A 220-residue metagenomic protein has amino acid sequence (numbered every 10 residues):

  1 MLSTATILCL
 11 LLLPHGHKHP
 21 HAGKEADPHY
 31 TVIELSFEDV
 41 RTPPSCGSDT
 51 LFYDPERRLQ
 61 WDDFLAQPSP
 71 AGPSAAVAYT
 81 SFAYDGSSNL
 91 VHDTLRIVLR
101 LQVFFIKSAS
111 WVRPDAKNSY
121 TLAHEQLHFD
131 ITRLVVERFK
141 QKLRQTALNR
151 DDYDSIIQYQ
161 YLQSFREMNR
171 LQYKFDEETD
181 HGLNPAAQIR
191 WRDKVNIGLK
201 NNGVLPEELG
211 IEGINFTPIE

Functional and structural regions predicted by a protein language model:
M1, C9, S48, N118-S119: Generic secretory/membrane-interface signal
M1-A26, E220: Bacterial Sec-dependent N-terminal signal peptides
I7, S108, Y173: Residue-level marker of positions within ordered structural domains that often coincide with functionally constrained
H15-H21, H29, H92, H128 (+1 more regions): Histidine (H) residue identity feature
D27-R96, F105, N149-E220: Metalloprotease/metallohydrolase-associated module, dominated by Zn2+-dependent proteases
H92-K140: Mid-length scaffold segments of soluble, non-membrane domains
E125-F129, L143, Y159, Y173: Hydrophobic N-terminal alpha-helices or hydrophobic patches in metabolic proteins across all domains of life
Q141-D151: Functional transmembrane or membrane-interface alpha-helices that line membrane-embedded catalytic, ligand-binding
